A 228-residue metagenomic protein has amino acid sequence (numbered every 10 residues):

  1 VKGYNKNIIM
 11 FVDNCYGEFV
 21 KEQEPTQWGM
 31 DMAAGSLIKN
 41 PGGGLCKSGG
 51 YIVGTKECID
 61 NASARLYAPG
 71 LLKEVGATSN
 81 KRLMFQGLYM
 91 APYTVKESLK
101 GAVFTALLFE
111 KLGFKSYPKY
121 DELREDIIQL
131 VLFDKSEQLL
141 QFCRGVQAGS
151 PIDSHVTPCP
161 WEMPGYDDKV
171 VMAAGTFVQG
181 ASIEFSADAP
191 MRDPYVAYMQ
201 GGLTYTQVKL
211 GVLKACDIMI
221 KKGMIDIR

Functional and structural regions predicted by a protein language model:
V1-K100, F109, G113-Y117, T206-R228: Conserved PLP-enzyme active-site core in the AAT-like
K111-D121, E125-I227: Conserved C-terminal alpha-helix-loop-beta "cap" of PLP-dependent enzymes that closes/shapes the active-site mouth
